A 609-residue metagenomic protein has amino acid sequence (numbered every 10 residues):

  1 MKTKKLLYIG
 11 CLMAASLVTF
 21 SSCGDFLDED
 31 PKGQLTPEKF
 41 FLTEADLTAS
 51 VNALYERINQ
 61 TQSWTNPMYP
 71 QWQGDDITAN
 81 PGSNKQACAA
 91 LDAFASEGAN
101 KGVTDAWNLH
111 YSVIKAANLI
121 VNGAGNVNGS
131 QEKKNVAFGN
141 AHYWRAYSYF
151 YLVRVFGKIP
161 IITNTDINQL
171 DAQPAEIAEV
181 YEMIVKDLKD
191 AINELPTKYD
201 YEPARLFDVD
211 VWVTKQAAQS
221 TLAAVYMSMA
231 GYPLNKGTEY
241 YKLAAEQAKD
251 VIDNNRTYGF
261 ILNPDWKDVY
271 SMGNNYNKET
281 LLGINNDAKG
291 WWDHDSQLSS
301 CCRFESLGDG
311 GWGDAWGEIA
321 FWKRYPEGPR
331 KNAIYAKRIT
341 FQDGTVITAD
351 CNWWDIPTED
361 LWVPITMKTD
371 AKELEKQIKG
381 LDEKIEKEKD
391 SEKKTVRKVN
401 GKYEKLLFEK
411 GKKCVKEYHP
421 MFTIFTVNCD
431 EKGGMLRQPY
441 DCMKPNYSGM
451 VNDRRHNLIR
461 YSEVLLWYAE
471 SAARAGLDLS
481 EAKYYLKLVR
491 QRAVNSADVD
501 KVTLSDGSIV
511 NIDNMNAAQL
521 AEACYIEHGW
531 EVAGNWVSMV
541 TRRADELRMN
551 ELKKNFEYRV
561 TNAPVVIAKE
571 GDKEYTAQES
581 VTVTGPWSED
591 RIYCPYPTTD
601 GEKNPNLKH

Functional and structural regions predicted by a protein language model:
K2, C23-Q73, T104, L109 (+2 more regions): Acidic, glycine-rich segments characteristic of secretory precursors and extracytoplasmic regions
L17-F20: Bacterial Sec-type N-terminal signal peptides, specifically the leucine/valine-rich hydrophobic h-region
E38, W64-G82, T165, P196-Q216 (+3 more regions): Short, surface-exposed recognition loops and adjoining beta-strand edges that mediate ligand/DNA contacts, enriched
E44-W64, G82-F156, L170-E182, L188-P203 (+3 more regions): Conserved, well-structured interaction surfaces
V51, Q62, K85-D105, D250 (+3 more regions): Elongated scaffold/linker segments in the mid-to-C-terminal portions of large proteins
F138, R145, L222, M229 (+2 more regions): Structural register within alpha-helical repeat arrays
V153-V155, P160, Y199, S228-N235 (+1 more regions): Short coil/turn linking the two alpha-helices of tandem helical-hairpin repeats
